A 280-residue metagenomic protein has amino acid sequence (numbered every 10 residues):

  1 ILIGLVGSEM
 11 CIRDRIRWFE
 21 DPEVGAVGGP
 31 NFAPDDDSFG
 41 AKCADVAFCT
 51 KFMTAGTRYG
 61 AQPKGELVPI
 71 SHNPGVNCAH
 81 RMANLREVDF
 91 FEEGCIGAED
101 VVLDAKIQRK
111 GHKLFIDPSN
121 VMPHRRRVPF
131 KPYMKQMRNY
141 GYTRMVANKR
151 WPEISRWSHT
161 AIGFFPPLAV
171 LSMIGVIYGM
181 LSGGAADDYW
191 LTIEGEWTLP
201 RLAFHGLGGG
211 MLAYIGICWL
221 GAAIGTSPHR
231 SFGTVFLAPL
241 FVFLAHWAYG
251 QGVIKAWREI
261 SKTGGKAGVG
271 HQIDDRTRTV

Functional and structural regions predicted by a protein language model:
I1-G7, I12-D14, I70: Single conserved hydrophobic/aromatic residue that forms the stacking wall/gate of nucleotide- or nucleobase-binding
G4-L5, A79, G97, I116: Short aromatic/basic micro-patch
E9-T50, K113, P118-V121, R125: Conserved donor NDP-sugar-binding/catalytic core segment of glycosyltransferases
G29-D35, A47-S71, G75, R86 (+1 more regions): Short, flexible, basic/aromatic active-site loop/helix in glycosyltransferases
A33, I70-H80, N84, I96 (+2 more regions): Short glycine- and hydrophobic/aromatic-rich loop-to-beta-strand nucleating segment in the catalytic cores
D35, E92-S155: Catalytic donor/gating beta->alpha subdomain of glycosyltransferases that bind UDP-sugars
A83-E87, V121: Short, well-ordered alpha-helical scaffold segment located in the soluble/lumenal catalytic or ligand-binding core
F165-T263: Membrane-embedded multi-pass helical conduit in multi-pass membrane proteins, especially envelope-biosynthetic
